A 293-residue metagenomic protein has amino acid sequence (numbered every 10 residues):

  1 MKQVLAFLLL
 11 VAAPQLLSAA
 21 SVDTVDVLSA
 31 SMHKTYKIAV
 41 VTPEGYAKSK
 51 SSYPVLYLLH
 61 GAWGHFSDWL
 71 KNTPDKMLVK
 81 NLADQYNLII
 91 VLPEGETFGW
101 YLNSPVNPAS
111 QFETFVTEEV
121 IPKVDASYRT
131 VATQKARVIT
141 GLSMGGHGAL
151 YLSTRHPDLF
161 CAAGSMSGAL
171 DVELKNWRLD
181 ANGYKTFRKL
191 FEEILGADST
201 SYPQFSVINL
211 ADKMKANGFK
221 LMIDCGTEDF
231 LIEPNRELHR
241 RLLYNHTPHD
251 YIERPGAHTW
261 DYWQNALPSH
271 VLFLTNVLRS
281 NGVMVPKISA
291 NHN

Functional and structural regions predicted by a protein language model:
V4-L17: Sec-dependent N-terminal signal peptides
A20-N293: Non-catalytic cap/lid and distal C-terminal segments of serine-dependent acyl enzymes
